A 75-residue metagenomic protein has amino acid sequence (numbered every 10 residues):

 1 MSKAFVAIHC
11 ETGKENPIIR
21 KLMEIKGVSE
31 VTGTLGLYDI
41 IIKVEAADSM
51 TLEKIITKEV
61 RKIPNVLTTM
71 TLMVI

Functional and structural regions predicted by a protein language model:
M1-I75: A compositional/biophysical signature of low hydrophobicity enriched in polar/charged and small residues
